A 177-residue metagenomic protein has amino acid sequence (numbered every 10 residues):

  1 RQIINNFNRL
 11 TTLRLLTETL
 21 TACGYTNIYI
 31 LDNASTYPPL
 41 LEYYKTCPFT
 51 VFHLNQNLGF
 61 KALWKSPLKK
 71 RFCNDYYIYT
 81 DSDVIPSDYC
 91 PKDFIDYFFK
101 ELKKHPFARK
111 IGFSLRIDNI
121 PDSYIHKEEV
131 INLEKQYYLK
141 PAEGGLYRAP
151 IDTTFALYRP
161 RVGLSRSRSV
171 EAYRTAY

Functional and structural regions predicted by a protein language model:
R1-E18: N-proximal low-complexity "stem/linker" segments adjacent to membrane-targeting elements
L13-R14, L40-L41, P91-I95: Conserved strand-to-helix beginnings and helix N-cap segments that scaffold or border functional pockets
T17-Q56: Acidic donor-binding segment of Leloir-type glycosyltransferases
Y25, N74, F107-A108: Short, high-confidence coil segments that cap the C-terminus of an alpha-helix and link into the following beta-strand
N33, T80-D83: Active-site acidic Asp-centered loop
F60-L63, L68-K70, I85-V170: Conserved catalytic core of nucleotide-sugar-dependent glycosyltransferases
Y77: Short aromatic/hydrophobic "clamp" motif used to bind/position activated sugar donors
E171-Y177: Short, cationic low-complexity segments
